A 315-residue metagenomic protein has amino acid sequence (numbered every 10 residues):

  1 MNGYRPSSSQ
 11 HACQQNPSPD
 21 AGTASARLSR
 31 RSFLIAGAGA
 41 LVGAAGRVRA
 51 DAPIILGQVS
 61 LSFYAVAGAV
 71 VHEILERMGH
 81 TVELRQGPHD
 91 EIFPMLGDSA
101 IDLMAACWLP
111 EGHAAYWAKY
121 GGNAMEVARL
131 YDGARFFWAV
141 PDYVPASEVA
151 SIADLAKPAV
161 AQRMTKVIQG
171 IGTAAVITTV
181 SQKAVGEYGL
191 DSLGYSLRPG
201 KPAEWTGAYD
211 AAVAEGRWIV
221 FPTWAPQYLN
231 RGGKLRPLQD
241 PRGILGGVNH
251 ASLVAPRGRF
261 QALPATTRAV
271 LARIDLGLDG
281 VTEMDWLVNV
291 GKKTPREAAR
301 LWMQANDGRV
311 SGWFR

Functional and structural regions predicted by a protein language model:
M1-L28, I35-G43: N-terminal secretory signal peptides
D51-F63, H80-R85, T165-Q169, L271: Short, well-ordered beta-strand elements
L61-S62, E83-M95, S196-A208: Short helix-initiation/N-cap motifs at beta->coil->alpha
G68, G87-N123, A208, Q227-K234: Pocket-flanking alpha-helical
I101-A105, T173-G243: Ligand-binding pocket segment of bilobal, Venus flytrap-like solute-binding proteins
N123-G172: A conserved helix-loop-strand patch within extracytoplasmic ligand-binding domains of the periplasmic binding
F136-A146, N249-L263: A bilobed periplasmic-binding-protein/Venus flytrap-type ligand-binding module shared by bacterial periplasmic
L278, E283-V288, P295-R315: C-terminal functional modules
